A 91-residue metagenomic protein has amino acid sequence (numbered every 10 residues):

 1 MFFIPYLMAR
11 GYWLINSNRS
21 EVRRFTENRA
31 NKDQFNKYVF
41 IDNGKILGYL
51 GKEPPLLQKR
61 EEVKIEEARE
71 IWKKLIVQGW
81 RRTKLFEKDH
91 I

Functional and structural regions predicted by a protein language model:
F2-I91: Terminus-proximal functional modules
